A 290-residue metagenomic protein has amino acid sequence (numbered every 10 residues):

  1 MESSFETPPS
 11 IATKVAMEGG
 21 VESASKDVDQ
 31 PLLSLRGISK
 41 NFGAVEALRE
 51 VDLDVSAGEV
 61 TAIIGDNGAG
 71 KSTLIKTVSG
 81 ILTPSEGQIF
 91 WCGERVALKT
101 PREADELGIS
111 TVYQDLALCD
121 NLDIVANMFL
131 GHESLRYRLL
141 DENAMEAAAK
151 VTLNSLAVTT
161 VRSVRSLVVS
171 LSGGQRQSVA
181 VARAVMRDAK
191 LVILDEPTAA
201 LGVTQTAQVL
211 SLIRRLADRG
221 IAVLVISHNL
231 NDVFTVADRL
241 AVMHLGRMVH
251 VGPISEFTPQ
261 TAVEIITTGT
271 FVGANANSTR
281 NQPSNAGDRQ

Functional and structural regions predicted by a protein language model:
E2-F5, A16, G20-Q290: Glycine-rich phosphate-binding loops of nucleotide-dependent enzymes
P8-S10: Low-complexity intrinsically disordered segments
